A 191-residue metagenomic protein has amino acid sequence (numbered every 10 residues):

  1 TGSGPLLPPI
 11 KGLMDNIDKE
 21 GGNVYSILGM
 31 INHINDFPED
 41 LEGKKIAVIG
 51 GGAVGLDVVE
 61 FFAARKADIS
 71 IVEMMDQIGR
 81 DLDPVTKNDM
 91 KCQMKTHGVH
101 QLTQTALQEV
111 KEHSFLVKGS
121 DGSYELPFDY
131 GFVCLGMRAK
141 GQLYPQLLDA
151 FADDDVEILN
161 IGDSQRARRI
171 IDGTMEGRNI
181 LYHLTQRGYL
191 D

Functional and structural regions predicted by a protein language model:
T1-P8, L28-I31, F128-G141: Glycine-/small-residue-rich beta->alpha transition segments that form the dinucleotide
S3-R65, D154-R169: Glycine-rich dinucleotide-binding loop and its adjacent helix/turn
G4-I10, T103-S114: A conserved short coil-to-beta-strand element within the FAD-binding core of flavoproteins
E42, D121-Y130: Core beta-strand elements of the Rossmann-like FAD/NAD(P) dinucleotide-binding domain in flavoenzyme oxidoreductases
V58-V72, F151-D153, I171-D191: Internal hydrophobic alpha-helix adjacent to the cofactor/substrate pocket in enzyme cavities
V59-T105, Q165, D191: Rossmann-like dinucleotide-binding cores of NAD(P)H-dependent redox enzymes
F115-G119: SH3/SH3-like beta-barrel fold
M137-L159, R168: FAD-binding beta-loop-beta segment adjacent to the flavin cofactor pocket
